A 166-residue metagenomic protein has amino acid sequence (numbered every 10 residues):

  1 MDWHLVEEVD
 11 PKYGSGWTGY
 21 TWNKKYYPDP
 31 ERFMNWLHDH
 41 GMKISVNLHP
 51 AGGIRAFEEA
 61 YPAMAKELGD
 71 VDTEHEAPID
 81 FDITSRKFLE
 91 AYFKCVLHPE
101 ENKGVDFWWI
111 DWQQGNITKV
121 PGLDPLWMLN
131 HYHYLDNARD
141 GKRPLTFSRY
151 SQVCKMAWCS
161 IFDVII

Functional and structural regions predicted by a protein language model:
M1-I166: Catalytic-domain carbohydrate-binding cleft regions of carbohydrate-active enzymes
